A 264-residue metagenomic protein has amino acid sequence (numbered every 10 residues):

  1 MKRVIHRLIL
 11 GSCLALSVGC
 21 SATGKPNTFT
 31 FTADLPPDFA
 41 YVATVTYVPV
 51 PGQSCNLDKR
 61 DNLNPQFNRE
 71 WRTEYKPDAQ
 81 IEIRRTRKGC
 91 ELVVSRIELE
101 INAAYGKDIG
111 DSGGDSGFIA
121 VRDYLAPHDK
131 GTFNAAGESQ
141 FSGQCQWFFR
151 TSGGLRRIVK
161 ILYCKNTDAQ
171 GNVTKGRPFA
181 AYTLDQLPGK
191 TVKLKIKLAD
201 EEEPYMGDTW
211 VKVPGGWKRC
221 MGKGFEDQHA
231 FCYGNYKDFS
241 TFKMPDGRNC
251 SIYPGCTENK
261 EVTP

Functional and structural regions predicted by a protein language model:
M1-I9: Bacterial N-terminal signal peptides that target proteins for export
V18-G19: C-terminal motif of bacterial Sec signal peptides marking the signal peptidase cleavage site
G24-P26: Short, surface-exposed loop/turn motifs at beta-strand boundaries within globular domains
F29-A40: Structural motif
F31, V94-N102, L194-L198: Short, hydrophobic/proline-enriched secondary-structure or compact coil segments at domain edges
Y41-T167: Structured domain cores in non-transmembrane regions
D123-P264: A eukaryote-biased signal for long
